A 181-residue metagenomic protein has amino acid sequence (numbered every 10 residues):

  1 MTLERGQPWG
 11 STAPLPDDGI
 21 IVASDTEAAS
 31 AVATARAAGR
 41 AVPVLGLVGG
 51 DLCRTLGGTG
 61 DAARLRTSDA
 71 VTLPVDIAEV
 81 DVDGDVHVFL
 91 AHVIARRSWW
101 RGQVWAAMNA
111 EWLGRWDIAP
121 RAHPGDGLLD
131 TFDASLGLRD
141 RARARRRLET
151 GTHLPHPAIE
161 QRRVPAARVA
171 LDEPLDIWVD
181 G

Functional and structural regions predicted by a protein language model:
M1-W112, I118: Catalytic core of DAGKc-family lipid kinases
T12-A13, P120-A122, A158-I159: Short secondary-structure boundary/capping segments within folded domains
D69-I77, D126, R163-V164, V169-P174: A short, compositionally biased
A78-V80, W105-A107, T131, A167-V169 (+1 more regions): Generic structural hydrophobic/aromatic packing signal, biased to beta-strands
G84-I94, R121-D126, T150-P155: Short low-complexity stretches enriched in small and charged residues
W100-A144, E149: Internal helical hairpin/lid segments
D133-G181: ATP/nucleoside-binding phosphotransfer catalytic cores, i.e., glycine-rich phosphate-binding loops
